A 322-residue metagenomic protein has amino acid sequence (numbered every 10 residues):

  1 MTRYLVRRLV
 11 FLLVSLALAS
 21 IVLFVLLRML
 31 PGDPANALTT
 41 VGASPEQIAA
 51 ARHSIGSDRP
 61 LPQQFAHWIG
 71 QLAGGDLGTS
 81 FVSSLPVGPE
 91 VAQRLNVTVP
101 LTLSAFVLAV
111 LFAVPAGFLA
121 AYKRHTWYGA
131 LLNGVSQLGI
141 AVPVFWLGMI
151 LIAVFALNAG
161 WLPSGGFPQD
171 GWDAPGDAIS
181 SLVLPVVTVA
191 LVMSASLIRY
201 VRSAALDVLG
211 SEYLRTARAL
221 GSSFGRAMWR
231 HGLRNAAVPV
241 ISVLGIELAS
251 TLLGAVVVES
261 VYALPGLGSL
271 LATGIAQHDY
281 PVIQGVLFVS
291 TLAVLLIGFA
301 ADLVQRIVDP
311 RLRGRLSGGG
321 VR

Functional and structural regions predicted by a protein language model:
M1-V6, F65-D76: A short amphipathic helical element positioned immediately N-terminal to and/or at the very start of a transmembrane
T2-Y4, L13-A19, A92-Y128, V144 (+1 more regions): Alpha-helical transmembrane segments of integral membrane proteins, especially multi-pass inner/plasma-membrane
R8-V14, G134-S136: Alpha-helical transmembrane segments and their helix-start/interface "positive-inside/aromatic belt" motifs in integral
S15-A66, A159-A178: Hydrophobic alpha-helical transmembrane segments of membrane transport/permease proteins and related membrane-embedded
L23-M29, G70, G134-G165, T188-S194 (+1 more regions): Membrane-water interface segments at the C-terminal ends of transmembrane alpha-helices in multi-pass inner-membrane
H53-P62, L77-V87, P168-L182, I275-P281: Membrane-interfacial helix-loop-helix junctions in multi-pass membrane proteins
G70-S104: Individual transmembrane alpha-helix segments
V154-Q169, E259-G268: Peri-membrane helix termini and adjoining interfacial loops of integral membrane proteins
